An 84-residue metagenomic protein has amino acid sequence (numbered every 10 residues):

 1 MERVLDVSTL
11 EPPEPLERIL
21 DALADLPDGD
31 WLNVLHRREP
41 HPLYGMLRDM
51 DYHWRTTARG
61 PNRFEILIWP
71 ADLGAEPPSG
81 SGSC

Functional and structural regions predicted by a protein language model:
E2-L5, T9-D21, D28-C84: Positively charged, polar, low-complexity stretches
